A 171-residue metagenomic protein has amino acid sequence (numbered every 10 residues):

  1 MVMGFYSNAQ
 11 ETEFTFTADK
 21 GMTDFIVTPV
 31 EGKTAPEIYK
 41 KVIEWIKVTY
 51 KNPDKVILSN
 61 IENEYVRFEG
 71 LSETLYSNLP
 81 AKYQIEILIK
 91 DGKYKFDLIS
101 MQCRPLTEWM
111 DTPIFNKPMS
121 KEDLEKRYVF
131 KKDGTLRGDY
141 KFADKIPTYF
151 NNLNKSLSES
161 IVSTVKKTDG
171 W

Functional and structural regions predicted by a protein language model:
M1-N8: Hydrophobic h-region of N-terminal signal peptides that target proteins for export in Gram-negative bacteria
A9-W171: Ser/Thr-rich, low-complexity intrinsically disordered terminal regions
